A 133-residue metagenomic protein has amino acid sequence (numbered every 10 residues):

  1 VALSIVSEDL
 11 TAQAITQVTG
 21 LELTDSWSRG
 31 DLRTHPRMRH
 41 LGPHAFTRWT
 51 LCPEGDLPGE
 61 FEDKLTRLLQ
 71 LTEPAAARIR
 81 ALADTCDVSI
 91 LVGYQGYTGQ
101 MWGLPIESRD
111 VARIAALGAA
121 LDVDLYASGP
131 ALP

Functional and structural regions predicted by a protein language model:
V1-P133: Acidic (Asp/Glu-rich) sequence patches and key acidic residues that form negatively charged surfaces used
